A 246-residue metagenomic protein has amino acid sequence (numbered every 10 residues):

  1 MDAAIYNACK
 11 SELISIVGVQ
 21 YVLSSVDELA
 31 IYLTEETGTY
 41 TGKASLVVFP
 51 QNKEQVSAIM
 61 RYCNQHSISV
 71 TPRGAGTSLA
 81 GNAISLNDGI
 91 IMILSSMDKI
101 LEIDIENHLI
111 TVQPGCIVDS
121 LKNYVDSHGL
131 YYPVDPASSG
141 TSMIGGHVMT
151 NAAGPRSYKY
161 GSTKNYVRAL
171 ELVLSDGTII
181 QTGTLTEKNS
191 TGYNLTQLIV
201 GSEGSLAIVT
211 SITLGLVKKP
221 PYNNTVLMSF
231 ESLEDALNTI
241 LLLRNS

Functional and structural regions predicted by a protein language model:
M1-R61, T77-H108, A137: N-terminal flexible segment immediately upstream of the FAD-binding catalytic core in FAD-dependent oxidoreductases
N64-H66, R73-A75, S142, Y166: Short, basic and Ser/Thr-rich N-terminal targeting/leader segments
I68-S69, Y131: Residue-level detector of anion-binding/catalytic polar loops
T71-R73, N82, Q113, D135: Structural motif
K99-I103, L109-S246: FAD-binding subdomain of flavoenzyme oxidoreductases
